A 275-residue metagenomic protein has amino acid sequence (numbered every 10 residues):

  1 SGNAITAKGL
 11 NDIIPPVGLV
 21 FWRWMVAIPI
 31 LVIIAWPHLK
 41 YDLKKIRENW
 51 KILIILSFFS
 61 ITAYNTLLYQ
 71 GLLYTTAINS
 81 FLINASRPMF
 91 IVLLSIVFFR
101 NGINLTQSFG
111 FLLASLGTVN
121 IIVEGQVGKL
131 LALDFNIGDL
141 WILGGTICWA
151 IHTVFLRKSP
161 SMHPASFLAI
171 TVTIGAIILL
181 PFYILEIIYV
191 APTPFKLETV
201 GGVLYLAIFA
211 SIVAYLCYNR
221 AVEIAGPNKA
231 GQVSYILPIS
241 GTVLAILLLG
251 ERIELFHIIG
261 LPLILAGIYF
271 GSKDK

Functional and structural regions predicted by a protein language model:
S1, M25-P29, S115, A150 (+3 more regions): Small-residue-rich packing faces within the transmembrane alpha-helices of Major Facilitator Superfamily
S1-F21, F58, K129-K158, I177: Glycine-/small-residue-enriched transmembrane alpha-helix faces in small-molecule transporters and effluxers
S1-T6, V32-N84, N120, A207-A225: Specific transmembrane alpha-helical segments of multi-pass solute transporters/efflux pumps, especially DMT/EamA
I5-I13, L43, L73, I122-F135 (+3 more regions): Membrane-interface helix termini and inter-helical loops of multi-pass transporters
L10, L19, R23, G71 (+6 more regions): Hydrophobic/aromatic residues within transmembrane alpha-helices of multi-pass small-molecule transporters
D12-A63, P88-L93, C148-H152, A169-I188 (+1 more regions): Transmembrane alpha-helices of multi-pass small-molecule transport proteins
V20-W22, N65, N79-S86, F155-I177 (+1 more regions): Helix-helix packing/entry segments at the starts of transmembrane helices
L31, L94, I103-G125, L179 (+3 more regions): Hydrophobic transmembrane alpha-helices of multi-pass small-molecule transport proteins
